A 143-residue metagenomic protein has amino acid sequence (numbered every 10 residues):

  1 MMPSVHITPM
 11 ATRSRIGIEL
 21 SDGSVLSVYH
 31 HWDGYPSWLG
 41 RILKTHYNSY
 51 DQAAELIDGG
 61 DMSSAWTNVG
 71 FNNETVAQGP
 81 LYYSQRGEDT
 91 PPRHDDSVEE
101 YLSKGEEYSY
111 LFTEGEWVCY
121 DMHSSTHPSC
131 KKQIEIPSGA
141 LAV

Functional and structural regions predicted by a protein language model:
M1-I7, S138-V143: Short intrinsically disordered terminal tails
M1-M2, M10, M62, M122: Detector for methionine-enriched segments
M2-Y35, L39: Short, extreme N-terminal segment that most often corresponds to the first beta-strand
T45-V143: Low-complexity intrinsically disordered segments
